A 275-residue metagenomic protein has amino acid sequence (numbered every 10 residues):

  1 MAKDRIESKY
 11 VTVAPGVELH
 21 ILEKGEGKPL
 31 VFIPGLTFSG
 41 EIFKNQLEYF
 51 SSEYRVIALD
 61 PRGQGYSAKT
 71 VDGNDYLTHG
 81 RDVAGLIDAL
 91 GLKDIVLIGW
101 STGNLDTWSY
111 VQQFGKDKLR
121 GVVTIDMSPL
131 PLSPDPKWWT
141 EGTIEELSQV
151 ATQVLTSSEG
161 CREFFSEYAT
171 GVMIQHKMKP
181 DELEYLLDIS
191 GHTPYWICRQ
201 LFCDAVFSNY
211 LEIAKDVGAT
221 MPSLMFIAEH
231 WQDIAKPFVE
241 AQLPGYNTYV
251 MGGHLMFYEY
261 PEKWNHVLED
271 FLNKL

Functional and structural regions predicted by a protein language model:
V13-D72: Conserved HGGG/HGGXW glycine-rich cap/lid loop of the alpha/beta-hydrolase fold
L77-I95: Conserved acidic catalytic loop of the alpha/beta-hydrolase fold
L97-G99, I125: Short beta-strand immediately N-terminal to the catalytic nucleophile in serine-hydrolase-like folds
G99-G103, T107: Gly/Ala-rich beta-loop-alpha elbow adjacent to hydrolase catalytic centers
W108, K118-T156: Flexible "cap/lid" loop of the alpha/beta hydrolase fold
S133-G142, L155-D216: Conserved alpha/beta-hydrolase catalytic His-Asp/Glu region
G191-L243, N247-V250, F257: Conserved serine/cysteine hydrolase catalytic core
G245-L275: Catalytic active-site module of serine/aspartate enzymes centered on a nucleophile-bearing elbow/loop
